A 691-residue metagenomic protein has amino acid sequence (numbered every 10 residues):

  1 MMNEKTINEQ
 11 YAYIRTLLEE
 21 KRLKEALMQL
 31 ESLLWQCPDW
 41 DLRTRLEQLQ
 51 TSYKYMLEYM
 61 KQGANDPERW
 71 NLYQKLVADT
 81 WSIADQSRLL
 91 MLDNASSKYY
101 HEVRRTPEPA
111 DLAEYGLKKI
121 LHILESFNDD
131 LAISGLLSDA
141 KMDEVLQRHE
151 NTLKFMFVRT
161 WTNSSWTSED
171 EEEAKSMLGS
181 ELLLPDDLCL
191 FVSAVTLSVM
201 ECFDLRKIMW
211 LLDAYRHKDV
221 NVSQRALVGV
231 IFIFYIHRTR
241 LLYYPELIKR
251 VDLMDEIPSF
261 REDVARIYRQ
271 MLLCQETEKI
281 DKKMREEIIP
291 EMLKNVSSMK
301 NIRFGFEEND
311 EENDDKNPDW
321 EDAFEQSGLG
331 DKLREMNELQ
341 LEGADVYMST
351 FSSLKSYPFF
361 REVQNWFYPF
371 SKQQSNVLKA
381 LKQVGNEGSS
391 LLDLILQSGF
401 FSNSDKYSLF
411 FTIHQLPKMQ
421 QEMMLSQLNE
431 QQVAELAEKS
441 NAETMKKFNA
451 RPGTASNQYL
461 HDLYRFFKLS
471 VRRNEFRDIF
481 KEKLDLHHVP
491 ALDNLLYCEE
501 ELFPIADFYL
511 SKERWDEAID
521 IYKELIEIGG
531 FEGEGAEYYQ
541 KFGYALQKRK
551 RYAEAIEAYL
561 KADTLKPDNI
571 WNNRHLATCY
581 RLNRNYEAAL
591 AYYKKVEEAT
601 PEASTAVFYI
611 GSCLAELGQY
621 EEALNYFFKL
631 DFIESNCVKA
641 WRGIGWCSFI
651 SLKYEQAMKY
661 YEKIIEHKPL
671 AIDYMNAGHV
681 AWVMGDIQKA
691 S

Functional and structural regions predicted by a protein language model:
N8, R225, E500, E534-E537 (+4 more regions): Start-of-helix register in tetratricopeptide repeats
W35, I526-E527, L560-T564, K594-E598 (+2 more regions): Conserved structural position within tetratricopeptide repeats
Y368-K566, N572, T578: Alpha-solenoid helical-repeat scaffolds
S511, K548, L582, E616-L617 (+2 more regions): Register position in tetratricopeptide repeats
